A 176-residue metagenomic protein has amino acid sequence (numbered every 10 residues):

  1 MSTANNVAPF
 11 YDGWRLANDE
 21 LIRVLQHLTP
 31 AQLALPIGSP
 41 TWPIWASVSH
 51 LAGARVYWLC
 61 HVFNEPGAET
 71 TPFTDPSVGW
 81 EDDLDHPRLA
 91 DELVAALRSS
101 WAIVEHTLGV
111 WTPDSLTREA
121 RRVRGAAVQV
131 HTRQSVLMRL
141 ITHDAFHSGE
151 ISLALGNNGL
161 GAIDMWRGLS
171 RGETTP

Functional and structural regions predicted by a protein language model:
M1-G13: Extreme N-terminal tail/first-helix region
A8-Y11, L59, V94, T117: Generic detector of well-ordered alpha-helical segments enriched in charged/polar residues, highlighting helical
Y11-R15, D19-L25, P30-G79, R122-P176: Short, contiguous alpha-helical
W80-R121, H131-A145: Acidic/histidine-rich alpha-helical segments that form the ligand environment of transition-metal centers
